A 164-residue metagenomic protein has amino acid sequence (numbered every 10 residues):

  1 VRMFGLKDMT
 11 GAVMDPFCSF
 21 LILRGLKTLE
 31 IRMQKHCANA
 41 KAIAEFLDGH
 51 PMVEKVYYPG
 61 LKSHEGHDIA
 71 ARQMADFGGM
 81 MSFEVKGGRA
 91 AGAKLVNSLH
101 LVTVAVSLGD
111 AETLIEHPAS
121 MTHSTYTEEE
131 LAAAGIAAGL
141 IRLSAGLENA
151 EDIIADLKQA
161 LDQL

Functional and structural regions predicted by a protein language model:
V1-M80, E84-E112: Active-site C-terminal subdomain of aminotransferase-like
R32, N97, E112-L164: PLP-dependent enzyme catalytic core of the Aspartate aminotransferase-like
